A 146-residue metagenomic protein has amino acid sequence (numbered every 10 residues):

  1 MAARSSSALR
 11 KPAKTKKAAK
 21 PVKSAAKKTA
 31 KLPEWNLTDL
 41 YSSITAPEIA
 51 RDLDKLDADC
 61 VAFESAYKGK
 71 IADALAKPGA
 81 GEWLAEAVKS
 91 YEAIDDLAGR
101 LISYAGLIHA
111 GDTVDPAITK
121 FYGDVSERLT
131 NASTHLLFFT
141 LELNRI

Functional and structural regions predicted by a protein language model:
A2-I146: A well-structured
